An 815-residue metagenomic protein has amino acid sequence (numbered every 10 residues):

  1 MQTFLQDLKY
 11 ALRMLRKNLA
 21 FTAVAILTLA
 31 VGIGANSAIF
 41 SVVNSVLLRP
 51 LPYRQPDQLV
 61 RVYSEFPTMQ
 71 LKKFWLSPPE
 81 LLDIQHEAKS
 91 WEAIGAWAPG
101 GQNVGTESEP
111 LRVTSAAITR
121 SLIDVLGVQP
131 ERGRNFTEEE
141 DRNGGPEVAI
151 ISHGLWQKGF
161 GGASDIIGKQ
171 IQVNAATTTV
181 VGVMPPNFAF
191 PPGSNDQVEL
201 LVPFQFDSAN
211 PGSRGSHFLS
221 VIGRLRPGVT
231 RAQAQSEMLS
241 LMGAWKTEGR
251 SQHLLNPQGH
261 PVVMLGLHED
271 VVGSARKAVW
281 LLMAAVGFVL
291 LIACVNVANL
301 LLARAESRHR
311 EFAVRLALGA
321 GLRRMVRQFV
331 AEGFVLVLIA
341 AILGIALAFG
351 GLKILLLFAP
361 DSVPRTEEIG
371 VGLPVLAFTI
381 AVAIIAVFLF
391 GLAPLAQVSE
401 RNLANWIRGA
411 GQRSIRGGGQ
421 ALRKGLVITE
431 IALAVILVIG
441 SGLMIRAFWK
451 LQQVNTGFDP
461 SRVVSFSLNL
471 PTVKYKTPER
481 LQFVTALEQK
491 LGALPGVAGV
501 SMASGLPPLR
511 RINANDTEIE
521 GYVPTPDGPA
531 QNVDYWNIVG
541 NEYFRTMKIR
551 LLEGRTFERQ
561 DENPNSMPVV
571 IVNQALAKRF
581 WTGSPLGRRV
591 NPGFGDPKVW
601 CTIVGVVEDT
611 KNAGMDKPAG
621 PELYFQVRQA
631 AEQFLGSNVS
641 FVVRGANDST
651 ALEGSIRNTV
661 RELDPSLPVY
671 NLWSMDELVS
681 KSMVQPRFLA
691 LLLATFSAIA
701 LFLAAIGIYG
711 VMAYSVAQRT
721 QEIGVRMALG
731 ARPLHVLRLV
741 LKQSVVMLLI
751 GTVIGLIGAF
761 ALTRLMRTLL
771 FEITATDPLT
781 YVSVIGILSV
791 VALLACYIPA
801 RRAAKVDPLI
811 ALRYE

Functional and structural regions predicted by a protein language model:
M1-T22, L267-V272, L300-R327, A331 (+3 more regions): Alpha-helical transmembrane segments of integral membrane proteins
M1-V24, Y53, G101, E109-R112 (+15 more regions): Membrane-helix entry/capping segments
N18-V46, P50, I292-C294, A341 (+3 more regions): Short, strongly hydrophobic transmembrane alpha-helices
V31-Q58, G351-D361, L433-R462, E479 (+3 more regions): Alpha-helical transmembrane segments
I39-S64, A88-S90, Q129, S194-Q197 (+6 more regions): Membrane-proximal juxtamembrane linkers immediately C-terminal to transmembrane helices
L51-G101, H217-I222, N455-D516: Membrane-proximal extracellular/periplasmic loop immediately following the first transmembrane helix
S115-E138, E147-W280, K353, G440 (+3 more regions): Mid-to-C-terminal secondary-structure elements that act as membrane-proximal/extracytoplasmic interface segments
A293-V337, N402, I415, I706-L748 (+4 more regions): Interfacial "coupling" helices/loops that link adjacent transmembrane helices in transporter permeases
